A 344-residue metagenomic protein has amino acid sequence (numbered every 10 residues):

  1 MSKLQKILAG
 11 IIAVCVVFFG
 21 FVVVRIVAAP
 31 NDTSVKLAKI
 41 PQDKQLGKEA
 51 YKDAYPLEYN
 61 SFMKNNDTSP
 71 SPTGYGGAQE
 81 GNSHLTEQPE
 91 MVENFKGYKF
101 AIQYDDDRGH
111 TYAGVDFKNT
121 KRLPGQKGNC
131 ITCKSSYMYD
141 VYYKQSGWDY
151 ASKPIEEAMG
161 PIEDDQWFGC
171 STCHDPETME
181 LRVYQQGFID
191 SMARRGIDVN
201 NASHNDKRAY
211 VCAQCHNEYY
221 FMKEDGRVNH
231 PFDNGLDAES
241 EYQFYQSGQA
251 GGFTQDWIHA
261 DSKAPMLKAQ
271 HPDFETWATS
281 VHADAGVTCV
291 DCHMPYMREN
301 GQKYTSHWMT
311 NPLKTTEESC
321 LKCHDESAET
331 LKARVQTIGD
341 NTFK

Functional and structural regions predicted by a protein language model:
M1-V16: N-terminal Sec-pathway targeting helices
A13-I26: Hydrophobic alpha-helical membrane-insertion segments, chiefly the h-region of N-terminal signal peptides
R25-K99, Y143-Q166, T172, E177-D291 (+1 more regions): Primarily the internal scaffold of c-type cytochrome electron-transfer domains, especially repeated/multiheme c-type
G81, M91-I131, I162: Long, charge-dense tracts
K127-S136, C173-P176: Long, hydrophobic/aromatic-enriched structural stretches that serve as scaffold segments
